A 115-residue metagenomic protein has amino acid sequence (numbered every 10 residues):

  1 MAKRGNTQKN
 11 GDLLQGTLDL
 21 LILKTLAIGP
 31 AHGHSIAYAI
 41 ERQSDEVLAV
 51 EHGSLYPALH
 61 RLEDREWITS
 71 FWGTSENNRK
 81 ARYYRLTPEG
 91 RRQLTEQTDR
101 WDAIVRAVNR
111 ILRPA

Functional and structural regions predicted by a protein language model:
M1-G11: Short, Lys/Arg-enriched N-terminal segment that forms or immediately precedes the first helix of a structured domain
K3, R91-A115: Amphipathic alpha-helical dimerization/coiled-coil segments that flank or bridge DNA-binding/regulatory modules
N10-S54: N-terminal helix-turn-helix DNA-binding core of bacterial DNA-binding proteins
L55-L62: Basic amphipathic alpha-helical segments that dock to polyanions
E63-R79, R85: Beta-hairpin "wing" of winged helix-turn-helix
N77-T98: Basic, amphipathic "hinge/linker" alpha-helix immediately C-terminal to the N-terminal HTH DNA-binding motif
